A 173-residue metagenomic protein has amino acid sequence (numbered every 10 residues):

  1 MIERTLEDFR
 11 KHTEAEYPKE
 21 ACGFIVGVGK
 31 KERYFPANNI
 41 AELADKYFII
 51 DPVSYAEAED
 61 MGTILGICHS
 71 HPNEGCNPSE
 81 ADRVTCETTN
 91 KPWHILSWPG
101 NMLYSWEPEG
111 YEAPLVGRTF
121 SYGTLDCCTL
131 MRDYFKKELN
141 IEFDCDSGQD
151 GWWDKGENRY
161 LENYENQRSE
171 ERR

Functional and structural regions predicted by a protein language model:
M1-I64, N73-G110: Conserved beta-strand-loop surface patch within small alpha/beta domains used for substrate/adaptor or ligand engagement
I64-G66, C145: A short coil-to-beta-strand element that immediately follows conserved catalytic motifs
H69-N73, R172: Histidine-centered divalent metal-coordination motifs
G110-Y111, S121: Structured catalytic-domain cores with a bias toward divalent-metal coordination
V116-Y122: Second-shell loop/turn segments in exported
Y122-E138: Active-site nucleophilic cysteine motif
N140-W152: Short acidic alpha-helical/loop segments enriched in Asp/Glu that coordinate divalent cations
D150-R173: ...with weaker cross-activation on analogous glycine-rich loops/strands in unrelated enzymes
